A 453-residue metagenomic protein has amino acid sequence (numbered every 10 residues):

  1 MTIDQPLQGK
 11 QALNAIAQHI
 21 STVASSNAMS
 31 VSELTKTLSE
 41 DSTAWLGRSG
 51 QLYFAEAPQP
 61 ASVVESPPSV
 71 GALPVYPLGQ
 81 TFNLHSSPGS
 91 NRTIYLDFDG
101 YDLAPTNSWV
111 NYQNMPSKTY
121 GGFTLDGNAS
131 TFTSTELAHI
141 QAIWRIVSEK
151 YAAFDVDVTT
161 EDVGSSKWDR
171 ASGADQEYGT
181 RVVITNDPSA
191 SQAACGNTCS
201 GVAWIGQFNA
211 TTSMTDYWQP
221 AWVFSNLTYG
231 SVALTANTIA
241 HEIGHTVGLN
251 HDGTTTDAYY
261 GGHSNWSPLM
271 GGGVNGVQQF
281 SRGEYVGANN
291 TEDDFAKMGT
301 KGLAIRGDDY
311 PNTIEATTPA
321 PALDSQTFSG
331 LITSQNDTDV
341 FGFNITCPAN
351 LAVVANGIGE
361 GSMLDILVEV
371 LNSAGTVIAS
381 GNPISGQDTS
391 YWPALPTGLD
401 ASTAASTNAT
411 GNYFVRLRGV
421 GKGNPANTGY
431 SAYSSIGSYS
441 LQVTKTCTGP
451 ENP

Functional and structural regions predicted by a protein language model:
M1, P68-Q80, G302-N312, T444-P453: Low-complexity, Pro/Thr/Ser/Gly/Ala-rich linker/spacer regions in secreted, extracellular modular proteins
M1-F123: Primarily auto-inhibitory N-terminal propeptides
S86-I94, D99, P105-T106, V110-Y259 (+1 more regions): Active-site-proximal segment of zinc-dependent metalloprotease catalytic domains
T93, A104-N107, D257-M363, E369 (+1 more regions): Replace "(M1/M4/M9/M12/WLM)" with "(e.g., M1/M4/M8/M9/M12/M26/WLM)" and add "not limited to" to clarify scope
A104, Q326-T448: Acidic, Ser/Thr/Pro-rich low-complexity intrinsically disordered segments
N107-T133, Q279-E284, G361-S362, G423-S434: Acidic/polar, solvent-exposed loop segments in beta-strand-rich repeat domains
V232, A236, A240-E242, V247 (+10 more regions): Residue-level recognition of alpha-helix boundary/capping or hinge positions
